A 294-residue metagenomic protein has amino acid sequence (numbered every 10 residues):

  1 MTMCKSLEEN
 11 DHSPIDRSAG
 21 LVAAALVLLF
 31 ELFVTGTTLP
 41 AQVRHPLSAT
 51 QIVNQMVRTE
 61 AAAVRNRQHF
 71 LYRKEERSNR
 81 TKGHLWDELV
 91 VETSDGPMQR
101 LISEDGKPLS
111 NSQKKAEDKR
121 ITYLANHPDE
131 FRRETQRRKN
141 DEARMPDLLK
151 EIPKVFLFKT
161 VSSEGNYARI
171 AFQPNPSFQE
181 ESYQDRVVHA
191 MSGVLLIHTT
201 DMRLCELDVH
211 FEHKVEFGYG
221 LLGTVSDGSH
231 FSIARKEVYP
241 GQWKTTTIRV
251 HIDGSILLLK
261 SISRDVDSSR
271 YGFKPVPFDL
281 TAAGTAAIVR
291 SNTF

Functional and structural regions predicted by a protein language model:
M1-A19: N-terminal secretory signal peptides that target proteins for export/translocation
I15-D16, F33, I52: Residues at the start of alpha-helices and the adjacent loop-to-helix junctions
A23-T35: Bacterial N-terminal signal peptides
T37-A41: Sec/Tat signal peptide C-region and signal peptidase I cleavage site
Q42-S192, T200-C205, H210-S229, E237-Q242 (+1 more regions): Structured extracytoplasmic
A234, T245-T247: Beta-strand elements of repeat-based all-beta scaffolds
